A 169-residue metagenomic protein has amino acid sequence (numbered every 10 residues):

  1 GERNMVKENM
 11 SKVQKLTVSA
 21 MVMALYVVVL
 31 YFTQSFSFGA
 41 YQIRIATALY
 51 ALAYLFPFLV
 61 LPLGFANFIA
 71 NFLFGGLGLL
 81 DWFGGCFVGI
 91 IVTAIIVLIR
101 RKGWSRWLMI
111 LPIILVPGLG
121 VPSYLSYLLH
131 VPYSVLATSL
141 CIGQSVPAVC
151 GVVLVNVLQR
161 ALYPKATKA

Functional and structural regions predicted by a protein language model:
G1-M5: Short, Lys/Arg-enriched N-terminal segments with co-localized hydrophobic residues within the first ~10-30 amino acids
V6-Y54, F58-L61: Hydrophobic transmembrane alpha-helices
Y26, L63-N71: Small-polar-interrupted transmembrane alpha-helices in polytopic inner-membrane proteins
Q34-Q42, I69-A169: Membrane-embedded alpha-helical hairpins and interfacial helices in multi-pass inner-membrane proteins
L52-G64, I99-L108: Membrane-helix interface "capping/anchor" motifs
